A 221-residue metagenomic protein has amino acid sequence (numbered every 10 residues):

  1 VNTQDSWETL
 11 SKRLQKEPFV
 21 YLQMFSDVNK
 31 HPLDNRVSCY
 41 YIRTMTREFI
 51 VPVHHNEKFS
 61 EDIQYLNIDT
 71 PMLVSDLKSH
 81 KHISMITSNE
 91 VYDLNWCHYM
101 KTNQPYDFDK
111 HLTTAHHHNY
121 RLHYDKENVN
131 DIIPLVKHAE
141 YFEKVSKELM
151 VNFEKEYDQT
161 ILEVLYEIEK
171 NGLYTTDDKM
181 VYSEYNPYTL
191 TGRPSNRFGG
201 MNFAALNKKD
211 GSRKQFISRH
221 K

Functional and structural regions predicted by a protein language model:
V1-A115: Conserved RNase H-like, two-metal-ion catalytic cores of nucleic-acid enzymes
V20, Y40, D125-I133, S183: A broad, low-specificity signal marking well-ordered, structured residues that form hydrophobic/aromatic
L22, I42-R43, L112, L135 (+4 more regions): Generic low-polarity alpha-helical segments
S26-R47, D177-K221: Acidic, glycine-rich two-metal-ion catalytic cores of nucleic acid-processing enzymes
P52, F59-D62, N67, D76 (+5 more regions): Alpha-helix initiation/capping motif
I83, E156-I161, D178, Y182 (+1 more regions): A glycine-rich phosphate-binding loop feature that marks nucleotide/adenosyl-phosphate handling sites
N89, W96-Y99, P105, H111 (+1 more regions): Mixed-charge, glycine-rich, non-catalytic linkers/tails in nucleic-acid processing enzymes
